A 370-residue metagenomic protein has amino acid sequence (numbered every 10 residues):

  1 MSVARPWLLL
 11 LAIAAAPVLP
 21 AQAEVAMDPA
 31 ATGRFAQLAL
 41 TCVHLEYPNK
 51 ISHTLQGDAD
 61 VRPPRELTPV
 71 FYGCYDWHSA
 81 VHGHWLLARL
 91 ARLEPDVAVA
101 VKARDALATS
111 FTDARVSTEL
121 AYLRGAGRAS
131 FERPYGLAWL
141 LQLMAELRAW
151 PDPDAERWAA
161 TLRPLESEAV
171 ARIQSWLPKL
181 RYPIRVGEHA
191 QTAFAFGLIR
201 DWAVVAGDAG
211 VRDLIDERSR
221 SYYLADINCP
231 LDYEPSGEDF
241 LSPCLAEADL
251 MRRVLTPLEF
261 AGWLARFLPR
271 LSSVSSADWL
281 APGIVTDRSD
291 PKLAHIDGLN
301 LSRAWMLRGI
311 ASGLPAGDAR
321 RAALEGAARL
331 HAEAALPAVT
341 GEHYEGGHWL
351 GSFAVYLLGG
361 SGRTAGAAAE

Functional and structural regions predicted by a protein language model:
M1-A4: N-terminal secretory signal peptides that target proteins for export/translocation
W7-P17: Bacterial N-terminal signal peptides
E24-M27, L38-T41, V81-V97, A138-D154 (+4 more regions): Well-ordered alpha-helical scaffold segments within catalytic/enzyme domains
E24-P29, P64-V81, A121-A138, K179-T192 (+3 more regions): Solvent-exposed loop and edge beta-strand segments that line ligand/cofactor-binding and catalytic clefts
E24-Y72: Low-complexity, Ser/Thr/Pro/Gly-enriched N-terminal "stalk/linker" regions
L40, H44, Y72-G73, T112 (+5 more regions): HEAT/HEAT-like alpha-solenoid repeats
V81, L90-A203: Extended ligand-binding groove/face enriched in aromatic
V205-G346: Long, repeat-rich segments with strong aromatic
